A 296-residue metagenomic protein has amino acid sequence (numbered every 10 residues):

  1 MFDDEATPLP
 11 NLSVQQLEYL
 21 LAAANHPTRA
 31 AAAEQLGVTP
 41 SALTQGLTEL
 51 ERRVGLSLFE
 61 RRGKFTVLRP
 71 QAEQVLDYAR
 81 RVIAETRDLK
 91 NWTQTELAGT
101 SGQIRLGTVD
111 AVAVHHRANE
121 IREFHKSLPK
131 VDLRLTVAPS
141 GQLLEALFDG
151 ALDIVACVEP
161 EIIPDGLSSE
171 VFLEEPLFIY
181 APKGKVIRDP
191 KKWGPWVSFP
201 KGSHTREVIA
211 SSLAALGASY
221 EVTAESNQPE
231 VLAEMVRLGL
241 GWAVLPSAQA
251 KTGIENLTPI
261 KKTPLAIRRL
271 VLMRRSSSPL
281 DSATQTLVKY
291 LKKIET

Functional and structural regions predicted by a protein language model:
S13, P70, Q94-A113, S127-V131 (+2 more regions): Interdomain hinge and pocket-entrance segments immediately C-terminal to HTH DNA-binding domains
L21-T39: Short helix-boundary/capping micro-motifs
E51-P70: A short LG(V/I)-centered, amphipathic sequence patch enriched for acidic residue(s) preceding the LG motif
R53-V54, V75-L97: Alpha-helical linker/hinge and terminal dimerization helices associated with HTH transcriptional regulators
S101-I163, S226: Central regulatory/effector-binding core of bacterial HTH transcription factors
H116, I260-T296: A late-sequence structural motif
V158, Y180, W193-G217, L238 (+1 more regions): Secondary-structure junction motif
P164-K201: Flexible hinge/capping segments at coil-to-helix
